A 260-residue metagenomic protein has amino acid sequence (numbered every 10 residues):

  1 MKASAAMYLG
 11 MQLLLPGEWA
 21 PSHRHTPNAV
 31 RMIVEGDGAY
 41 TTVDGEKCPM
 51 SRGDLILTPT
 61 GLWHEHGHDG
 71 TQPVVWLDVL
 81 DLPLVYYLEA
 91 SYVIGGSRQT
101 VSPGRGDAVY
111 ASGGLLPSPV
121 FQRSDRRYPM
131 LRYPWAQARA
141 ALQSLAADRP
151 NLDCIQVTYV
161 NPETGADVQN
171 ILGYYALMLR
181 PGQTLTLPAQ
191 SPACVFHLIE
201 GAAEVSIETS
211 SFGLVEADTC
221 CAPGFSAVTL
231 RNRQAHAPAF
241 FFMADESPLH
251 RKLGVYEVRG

Functional and structural regions predicted by a protein language model:
M1-A5, I94-G96, T100-I171, Y175 (+1 more regions): A short, N-terminal "cap"/entry segment at the start of jelly-roll beta-barrel domains of the cupin/DSBH fold
A6-L9, P27-N28, W63, T71-W76 (+2 more regions): Extracellular structured ligand-interaction cores
M7-H25, Q156-E163, G173-Q190: Conserved short histidine dyad/triad with adjacent acidic residue
L15, W19-R52, T58-L62, G67 (+1 more regions): A short beta-strand-loop-beta hairpin characteristic of the jelly-roll/cupin
V30-M32, L57, T71-S91, F196 (+1 more regions): A short hydrophobic beta-strand segment most commonly corresponding to one strand of the jelly-roll/cupin
V43, P49-G70, W76-D81, I207 (+2 more regions): Conserved metal-binding segment of the jelly-roll/cupin
I56-A111, L115: Contiguous mid-protein beta-loop-alpha structural module that forms a pocket-lining wall or clamp of enzyme active
T164-V168, Y174-L177, P181, L185-T186 (+1 more regions): C-terminal functional regions that serve as terminal interaction/effector modules
